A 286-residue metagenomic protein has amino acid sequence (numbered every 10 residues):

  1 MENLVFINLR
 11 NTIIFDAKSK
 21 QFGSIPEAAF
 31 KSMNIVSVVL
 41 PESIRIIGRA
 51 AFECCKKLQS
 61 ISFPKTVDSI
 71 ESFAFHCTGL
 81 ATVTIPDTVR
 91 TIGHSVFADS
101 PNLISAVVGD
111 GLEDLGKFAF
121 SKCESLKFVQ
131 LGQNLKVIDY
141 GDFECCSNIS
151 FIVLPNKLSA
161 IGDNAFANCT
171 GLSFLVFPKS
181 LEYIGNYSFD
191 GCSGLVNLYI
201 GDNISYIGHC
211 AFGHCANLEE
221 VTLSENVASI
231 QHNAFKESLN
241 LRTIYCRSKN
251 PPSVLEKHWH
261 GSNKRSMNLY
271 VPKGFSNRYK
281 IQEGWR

Functional and structural regions predicted by a protein language model:
M1-N3, G284-W285: Short aromatic/hydrophobic-glycine micro-motifs
E2-G23, M33-I46, K56-S69, T78-T91 (+8 more regions): Structural signature of tandem-repeat unit edges
P26-A29, G48-A51, E71-A74, G93-V96 (+7 more regions): Consensus positions within tandem repeat domains that build extended binding/scaffold surfaces
K31, H76, K280-I281: Short polybasic/polar patches that bind polyanions
A211, A234, P252-S253, R278: Intrinsically disordered, low-complexity regions enriched in Ser/Pro/Gly/Gln/His and often acidic
K257-R286: Membrane-proximal C-terminal cap and juxtamembrane stalk of leucine-rich repeat ectodomains
